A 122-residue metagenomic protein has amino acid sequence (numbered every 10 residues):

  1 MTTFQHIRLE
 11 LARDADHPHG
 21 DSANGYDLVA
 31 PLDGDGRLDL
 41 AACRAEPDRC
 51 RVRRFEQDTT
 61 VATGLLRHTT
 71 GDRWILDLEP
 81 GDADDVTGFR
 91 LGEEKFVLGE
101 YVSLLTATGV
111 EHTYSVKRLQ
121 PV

Functional and structural regions predicted by a protein language model:
M1-R44, E56: N-terminal intrinsically disordered, low-complexity, charge/repeat-rich segments that act as generic
T3-Q5, T70-D72, F96-E100: A short, compositionally biased
A12-P18, V52-R53, V61-T63, V102: Intrinsically disordered, low-complexity boundary segments flanking structured domains
Y26-A30, T63-H68, Y114: Broad, structure-driven detector of short, well-ordered beta-strand segments within folded domains
D33-L38, A45-Q57, D85, L91-L98 (+1 more regions): Exposed regions on extracellular, virion, or secretory-pathway luminal proteins
G36, G71-D72, G109: Detector for glycine-centered tight turns/loop "hinges" at secondary-structure junctions
D48-T87: Short beta-strand/loop turn elements enriched in aromatics
D77-V122: Short, compact, well-ordered microdomains
